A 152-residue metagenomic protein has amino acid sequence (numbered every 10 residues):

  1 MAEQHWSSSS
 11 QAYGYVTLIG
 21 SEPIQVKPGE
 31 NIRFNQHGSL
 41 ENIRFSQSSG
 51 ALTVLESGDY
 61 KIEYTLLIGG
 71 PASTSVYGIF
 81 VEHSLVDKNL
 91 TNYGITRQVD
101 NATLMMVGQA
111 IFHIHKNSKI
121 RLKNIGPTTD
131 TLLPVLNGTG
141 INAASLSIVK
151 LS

Functional and structural regions predicted by a protein language model:
M1-S152: Extracellular jelly-roll beta-sandwich "head" domains, especially the C-terminal globular C1q domain
